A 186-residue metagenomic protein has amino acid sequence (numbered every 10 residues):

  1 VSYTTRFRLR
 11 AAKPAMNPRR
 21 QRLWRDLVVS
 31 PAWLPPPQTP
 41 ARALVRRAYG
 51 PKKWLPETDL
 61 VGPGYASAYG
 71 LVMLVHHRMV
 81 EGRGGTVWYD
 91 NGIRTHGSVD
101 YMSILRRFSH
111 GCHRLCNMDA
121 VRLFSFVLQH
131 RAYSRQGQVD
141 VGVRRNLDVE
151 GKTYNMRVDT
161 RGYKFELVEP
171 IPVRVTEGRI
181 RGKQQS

Functional and structural regions predicted by a protein language model:
V1-P36, Y154-S186: Intrinsically disordered, low-complexity, Pro/Ser/Thr/Asn/Gly/Ala-rich spacer/linker segments adjacent to signal
A43-L44: Eukaryotic charged/polar low-complexity linker/IDR segments
G50-S186: Exported/periplasmic cell-wall-interacting domains
